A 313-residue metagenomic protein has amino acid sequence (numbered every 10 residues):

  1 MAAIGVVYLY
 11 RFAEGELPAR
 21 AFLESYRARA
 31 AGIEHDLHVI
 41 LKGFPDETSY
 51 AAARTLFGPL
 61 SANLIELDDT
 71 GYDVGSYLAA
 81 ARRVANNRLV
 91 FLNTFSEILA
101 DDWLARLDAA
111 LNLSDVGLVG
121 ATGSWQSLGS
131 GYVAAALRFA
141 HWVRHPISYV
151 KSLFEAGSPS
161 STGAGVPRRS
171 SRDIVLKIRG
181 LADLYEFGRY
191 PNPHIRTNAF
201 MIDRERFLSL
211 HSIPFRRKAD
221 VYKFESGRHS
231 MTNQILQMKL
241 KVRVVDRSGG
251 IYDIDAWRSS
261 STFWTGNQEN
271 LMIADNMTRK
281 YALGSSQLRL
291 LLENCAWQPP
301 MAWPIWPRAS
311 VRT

Functional and structural regions predicted by a protein language model:
I4-E16, K42: A conserved hydrophobic helix/loop-capping motif in glycosyltransferases and polysaccharide synthases
E14-A30: Short, well-formed alpha-helical segments that are part of the catalytic scaffolds of diverse glycosyltransferases
P45-N86: Active-site-proximal specificity loops/subdomain of glycosyltransferases
N86-N87, P193-P214: Conserved nucleotide-sugar donor-binding and metal-coordinating catalytic region shared by glycosyltransferases
N87-E97: Short beta-strand-to-loop acidic/aromatic patch adjacent to the donor-nucleotide binding site
L99-R138: Conserved donor-nucleotide/metal-binding helix-loop-beta segment in metal-dependent transferases, i.e., the alpha-helix
A140-N192: Short, flexible, basic/aromatic active-site loop/helix in glycosyltransferases
R216-T313: C-terminal catalytic/acceptor-binding lobe
